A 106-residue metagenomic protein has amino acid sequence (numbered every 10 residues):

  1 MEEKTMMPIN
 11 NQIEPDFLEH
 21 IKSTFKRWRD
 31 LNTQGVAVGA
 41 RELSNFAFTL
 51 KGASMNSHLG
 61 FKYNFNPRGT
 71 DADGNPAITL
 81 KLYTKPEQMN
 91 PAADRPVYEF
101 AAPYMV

Functional and structural regions predicted by a protein language model:
M1-T5: Short, Lys/Arg-enriched N-terminal segments with co-localized hydrophobic residues within the first ~10-30 amino acids
E14-F17, K22, A92-V106: Ampiphathic alpha-helical segments that act as solvent-exposed interaction surfaces
L18, K22-F25, R29, T33 (+1 more regions): Residue-level detector of alpha-helical secondary structure
V38-V97, A101: Acidic, low-complexity, intrinsically disordered interaction modules
